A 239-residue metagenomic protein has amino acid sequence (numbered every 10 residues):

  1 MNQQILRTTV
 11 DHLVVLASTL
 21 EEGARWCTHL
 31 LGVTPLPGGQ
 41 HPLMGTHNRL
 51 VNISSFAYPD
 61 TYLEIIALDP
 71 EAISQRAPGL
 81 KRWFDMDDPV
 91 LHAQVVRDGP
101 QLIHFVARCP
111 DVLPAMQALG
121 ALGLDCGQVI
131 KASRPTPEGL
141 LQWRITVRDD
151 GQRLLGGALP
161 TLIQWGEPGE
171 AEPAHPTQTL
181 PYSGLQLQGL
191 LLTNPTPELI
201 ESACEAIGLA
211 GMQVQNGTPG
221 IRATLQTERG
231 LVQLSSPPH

Functional and structural regions predicted by a protein language model:
N2-L20, T28-V33: Hydrophobic, proline/glycine-rich low-complexity stretches
T8, R97-G99: Structural motif
V10, L102-H104: Eukaryotic phosphotyrosine signaling hubs
V10, V14, W26-C27, P89-H92 (+1 more regions): Proline/glycine-anchored alpha-helix kink/cap motifs
V15-T19, C109-P110, L190-T196: Short, surface-exposed ligand-recognition loops at beta-strand->loop->(often short) alpha-helix junctions that present
L20-G32, A115-L122, T196-I207: Amphipathic alpha-helical segments
A24-L91: Glycine/small-residue-rich interface belts in oligomeric ring/scaffold proteins and their assembly partners
G39, L50-A67, P89-R97, H104-L185 (+2 more regions): Vicinal oxygen chelate
